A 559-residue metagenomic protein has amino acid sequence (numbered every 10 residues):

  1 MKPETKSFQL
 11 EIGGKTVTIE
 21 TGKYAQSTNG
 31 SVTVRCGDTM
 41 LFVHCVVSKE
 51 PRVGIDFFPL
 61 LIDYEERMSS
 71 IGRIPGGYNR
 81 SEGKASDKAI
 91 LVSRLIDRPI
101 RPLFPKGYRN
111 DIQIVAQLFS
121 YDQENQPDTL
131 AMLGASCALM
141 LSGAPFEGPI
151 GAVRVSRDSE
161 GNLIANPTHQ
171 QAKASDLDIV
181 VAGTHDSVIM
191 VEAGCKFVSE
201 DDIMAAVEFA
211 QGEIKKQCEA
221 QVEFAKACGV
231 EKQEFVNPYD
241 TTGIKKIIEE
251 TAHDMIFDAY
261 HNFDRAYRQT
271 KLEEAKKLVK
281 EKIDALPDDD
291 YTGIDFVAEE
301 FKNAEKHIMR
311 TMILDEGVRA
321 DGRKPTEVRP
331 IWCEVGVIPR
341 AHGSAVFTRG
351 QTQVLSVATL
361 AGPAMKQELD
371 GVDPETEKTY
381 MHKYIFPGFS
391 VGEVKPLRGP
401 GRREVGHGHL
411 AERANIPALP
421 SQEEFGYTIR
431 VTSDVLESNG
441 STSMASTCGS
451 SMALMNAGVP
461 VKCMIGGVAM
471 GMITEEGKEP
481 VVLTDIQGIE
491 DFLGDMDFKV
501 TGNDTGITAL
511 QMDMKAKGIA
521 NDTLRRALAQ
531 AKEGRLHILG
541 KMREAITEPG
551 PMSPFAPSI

Functional and structural regions predicted by a protein language model:
M1-S48, R52, Q233-P374, P554-I559: Extended amphipathic alpha-helical scaffolds
P3-F8, I12-K15, N29, M40 (+11 more regions): Alpha/propeptide regions of enzymes that mature by internal proteolysis
Q9, K23-A25, V32-T33, R52 (+17 more regions): Replace "in large, NTP-powered and nucleic-acid-processing enzymes" with "in large, NTP-powered factors and other
T16, T28-Q113, L118-N125, H185 (+5 more regions): Glycine-rich, flexible beta-strand/loop modules in the N-terminal catalytic cores of phosphate-handling
G30-V32, M40, N125-G143, E334-A358 (+1 more regions): Conserved phosphate/anionic-ligand binding catalytic regions in large, soluble enzymes, centered on
K106-I112, E147-P149, Q217-F235, A266 (+5 more regions): Flexible, glycine/charged-enriched surface loops at secondary-structure junctions
A135, G406-N415, Y427-N456, V461-M472: Extended, hydrophobic alpha-helical segments in both membrane/secreted and soluble proteins
G143-F263, L454-P549: Mobile "lid/hinge" segments at catalytic clefts and subdomain interfaces of large enzymes
